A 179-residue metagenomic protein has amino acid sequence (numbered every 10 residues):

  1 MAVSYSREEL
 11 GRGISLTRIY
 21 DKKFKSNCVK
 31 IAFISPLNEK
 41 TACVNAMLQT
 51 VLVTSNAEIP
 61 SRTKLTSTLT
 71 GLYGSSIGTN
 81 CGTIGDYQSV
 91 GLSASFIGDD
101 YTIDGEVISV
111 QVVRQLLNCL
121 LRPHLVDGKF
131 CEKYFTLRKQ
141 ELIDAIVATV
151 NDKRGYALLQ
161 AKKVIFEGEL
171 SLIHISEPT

Functional and structural regions predicted by a protein language model:
M1-L72, I173, T179: His/Glu-rich zincin catalytic helix
K25-N38, C43, T63-L120, Q140-V147 (+1 more regions): M16 family metallopeptidases and their MPP-like homologs
L52-N56, L120-H124, I146, V150: Sec/Tat-exported extracytoplasmic proteins
S55-E58, D100-I103, P123-C131: Short, polar/flexible loop-turn hinges at active-site or ligand-entry regions and domain interfaces
D127-K139, Y156-K162, S176: Short, surface-exposed recognition loops or helix-turn segments adjacent to catalytic cores
